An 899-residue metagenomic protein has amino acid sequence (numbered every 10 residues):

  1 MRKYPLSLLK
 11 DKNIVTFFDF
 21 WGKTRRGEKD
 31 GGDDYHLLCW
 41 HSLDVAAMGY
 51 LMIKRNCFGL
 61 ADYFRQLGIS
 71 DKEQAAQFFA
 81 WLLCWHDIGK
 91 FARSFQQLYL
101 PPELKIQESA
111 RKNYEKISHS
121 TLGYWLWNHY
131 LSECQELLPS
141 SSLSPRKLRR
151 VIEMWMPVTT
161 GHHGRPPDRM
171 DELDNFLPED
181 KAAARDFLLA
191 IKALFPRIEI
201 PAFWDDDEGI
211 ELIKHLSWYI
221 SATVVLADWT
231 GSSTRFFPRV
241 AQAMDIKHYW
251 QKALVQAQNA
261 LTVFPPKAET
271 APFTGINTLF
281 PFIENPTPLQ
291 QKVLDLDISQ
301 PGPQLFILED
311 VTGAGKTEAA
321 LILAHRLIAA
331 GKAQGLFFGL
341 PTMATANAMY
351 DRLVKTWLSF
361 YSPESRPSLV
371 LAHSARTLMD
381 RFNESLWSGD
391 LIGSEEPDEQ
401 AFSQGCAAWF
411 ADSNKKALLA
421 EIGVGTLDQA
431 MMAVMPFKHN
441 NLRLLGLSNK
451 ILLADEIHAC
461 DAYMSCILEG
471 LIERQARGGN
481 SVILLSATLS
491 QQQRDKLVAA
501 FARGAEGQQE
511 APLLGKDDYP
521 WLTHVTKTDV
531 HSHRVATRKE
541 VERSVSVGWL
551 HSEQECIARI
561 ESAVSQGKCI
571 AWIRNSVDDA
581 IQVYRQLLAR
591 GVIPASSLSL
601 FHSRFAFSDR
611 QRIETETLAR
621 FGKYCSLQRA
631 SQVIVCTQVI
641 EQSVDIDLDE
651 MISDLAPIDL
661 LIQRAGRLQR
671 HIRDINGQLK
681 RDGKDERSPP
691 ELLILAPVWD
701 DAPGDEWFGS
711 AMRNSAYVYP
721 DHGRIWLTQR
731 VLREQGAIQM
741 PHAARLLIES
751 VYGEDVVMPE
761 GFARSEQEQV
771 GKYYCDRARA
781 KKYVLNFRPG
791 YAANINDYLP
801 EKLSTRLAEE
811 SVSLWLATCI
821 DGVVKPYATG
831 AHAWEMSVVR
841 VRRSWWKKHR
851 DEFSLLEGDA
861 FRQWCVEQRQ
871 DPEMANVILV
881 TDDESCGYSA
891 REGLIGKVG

Functional and structural regions predicted by a protein language model:
R2-A271: Accessory nucleic-acid engagement/destabilization modules that flank
P272-E309: Conserved pre-motif I regulatory segment
P301-A324, C460-D461, S486: Walker A/P-loop
G335-W357, L369-D380, L489-Q493: Conserved Walker A/P-loop ATP-binding site and its immediately adjacent core in helicase/helicase-like ATPase domains
L353-E421, L427-M431: A substrate-engagement module of RecA-like helicase motors
L445-I451, H458-H533: Post-DEXD/H (motif II) to motif III coupling segment of the RecA-like Helicase ATP-binding lobe
R494, S544, Q554-C625, L648 (+1 more regions): C-terminal helicase lobe and adjacent C-terminal extensions/tails of nucleic-acid helicase motors
A505-A580: Conserved interdomain linker/interface between the two RecA-like ATPase lobes of SF2 helicase motors
